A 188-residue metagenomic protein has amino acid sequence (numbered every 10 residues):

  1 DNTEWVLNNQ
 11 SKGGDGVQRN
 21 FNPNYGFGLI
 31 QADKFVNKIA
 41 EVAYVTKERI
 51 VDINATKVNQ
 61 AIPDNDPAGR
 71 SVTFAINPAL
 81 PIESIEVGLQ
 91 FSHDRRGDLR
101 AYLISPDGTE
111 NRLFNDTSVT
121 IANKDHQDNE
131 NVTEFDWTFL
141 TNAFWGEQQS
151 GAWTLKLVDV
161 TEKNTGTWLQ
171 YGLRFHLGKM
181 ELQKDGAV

Functional and structural regions predicted by a protein language model:
D1-F21: An often Trp-containing, charged/polar helix-loop segment at the C-terminal end of enzyme catalytic cores
E4, N37-A40: Non-catalytic alpha-helical coupling and interface elements of nucleotide-dependent molecular machines and regulators
N20-G28: A glycine-rich, coil/turn loop motif that links secondary-structure elements
F27, F35-K38: Beta/coil-rich, acidic/histidine-enriched accessory regions frequently appended to metallopeptidases
I39-V188: Loop and turn regions of beta-sandwich accessory domains that flank beta-strands and are enriched in small/polar
